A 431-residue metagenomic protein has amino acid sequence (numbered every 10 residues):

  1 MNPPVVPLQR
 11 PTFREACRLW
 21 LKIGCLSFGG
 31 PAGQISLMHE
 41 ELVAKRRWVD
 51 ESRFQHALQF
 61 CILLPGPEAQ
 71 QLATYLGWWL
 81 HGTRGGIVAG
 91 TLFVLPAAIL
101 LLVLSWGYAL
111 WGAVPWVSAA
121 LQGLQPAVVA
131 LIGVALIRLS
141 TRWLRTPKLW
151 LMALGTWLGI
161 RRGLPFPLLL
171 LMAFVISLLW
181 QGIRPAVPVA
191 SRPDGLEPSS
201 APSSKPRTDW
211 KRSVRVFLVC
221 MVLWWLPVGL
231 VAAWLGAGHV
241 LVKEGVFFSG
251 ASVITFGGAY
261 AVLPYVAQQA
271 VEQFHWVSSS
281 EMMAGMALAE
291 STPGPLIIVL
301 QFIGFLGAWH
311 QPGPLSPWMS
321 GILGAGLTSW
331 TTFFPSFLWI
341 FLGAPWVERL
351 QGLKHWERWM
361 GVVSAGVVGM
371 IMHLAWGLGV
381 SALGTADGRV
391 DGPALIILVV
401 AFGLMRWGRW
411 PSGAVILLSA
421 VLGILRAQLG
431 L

Functional and structural regions predicted by a protein language model:
M1-L64, Y75-T292, L296-L431: Multi-pass membrane proteins that catalyze or facilitate reactions on polyprenyl-/lipid-phosphate substrates and their
